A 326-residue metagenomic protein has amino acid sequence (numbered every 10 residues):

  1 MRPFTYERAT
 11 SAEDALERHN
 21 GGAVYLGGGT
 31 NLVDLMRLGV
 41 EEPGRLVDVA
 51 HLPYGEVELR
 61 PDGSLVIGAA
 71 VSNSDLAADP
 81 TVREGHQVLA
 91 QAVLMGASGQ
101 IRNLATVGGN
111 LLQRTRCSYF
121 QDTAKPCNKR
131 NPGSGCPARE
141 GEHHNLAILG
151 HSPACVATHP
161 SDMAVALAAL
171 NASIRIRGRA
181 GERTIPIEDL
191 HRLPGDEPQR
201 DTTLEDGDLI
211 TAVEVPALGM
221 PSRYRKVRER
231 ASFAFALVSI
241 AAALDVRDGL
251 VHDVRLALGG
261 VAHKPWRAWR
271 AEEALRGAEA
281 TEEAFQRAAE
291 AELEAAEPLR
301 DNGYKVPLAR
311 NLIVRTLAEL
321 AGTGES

Functional and structural regions predicted by a protein language model:
M1-S326: C-terminal structural segment of proteins
